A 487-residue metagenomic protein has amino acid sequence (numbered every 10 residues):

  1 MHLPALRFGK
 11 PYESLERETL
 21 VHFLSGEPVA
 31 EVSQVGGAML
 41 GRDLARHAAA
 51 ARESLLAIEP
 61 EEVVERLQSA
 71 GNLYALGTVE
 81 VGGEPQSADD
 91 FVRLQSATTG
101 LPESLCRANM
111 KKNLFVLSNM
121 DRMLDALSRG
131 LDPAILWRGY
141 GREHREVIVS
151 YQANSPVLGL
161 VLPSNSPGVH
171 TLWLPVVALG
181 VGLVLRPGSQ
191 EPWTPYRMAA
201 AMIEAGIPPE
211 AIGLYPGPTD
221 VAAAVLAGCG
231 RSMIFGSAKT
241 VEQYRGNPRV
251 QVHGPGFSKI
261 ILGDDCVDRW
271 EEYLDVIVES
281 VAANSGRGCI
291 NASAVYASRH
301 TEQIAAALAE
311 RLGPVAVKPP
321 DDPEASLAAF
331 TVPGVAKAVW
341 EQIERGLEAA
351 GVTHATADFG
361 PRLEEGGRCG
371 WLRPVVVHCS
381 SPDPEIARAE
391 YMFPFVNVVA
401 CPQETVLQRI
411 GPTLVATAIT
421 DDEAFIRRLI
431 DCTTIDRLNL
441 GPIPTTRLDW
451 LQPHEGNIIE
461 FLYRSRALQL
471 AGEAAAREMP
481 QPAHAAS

Functional and structural regions predicted by a protein language model:
M1-V147, P314: N-terminal Rossmann-like NAD(P)+-binding subdomain of aldehyde/semialdehyde dehydrogenases
H22-V35, I58-A75, P187, I207 (+3 more regions): Conserved C-terminal structural/oligomerization subdomain of aldehyde/semialdehyde dehydrogenase
L24-P28, V225-L226, G254-P255, G288-N291 (+4 more regions): Short glycine-enriched loop/turn motifs at secondary-structure junctions
G26, V63, G180, I212 (+5 more regions): Residue-level signal for inorganic ion chemistry
L76, E204, C229-R231, A238-S381: ALDH superfamily catalytic-core signature
R129-E279, L448, P453-E455, F461: Rossmann-like NAD(P) dinucleotide-binding subdomain of oxidoreductase/dehydrogenase enzymes
S155, C229, N247-P248, A292 (+2 more regions): Short, well-ordered alpha-helix to beta-strand connector turns
G213-P216, G254, P319-A329, D421 (+1 more regions): A generic structural motif
